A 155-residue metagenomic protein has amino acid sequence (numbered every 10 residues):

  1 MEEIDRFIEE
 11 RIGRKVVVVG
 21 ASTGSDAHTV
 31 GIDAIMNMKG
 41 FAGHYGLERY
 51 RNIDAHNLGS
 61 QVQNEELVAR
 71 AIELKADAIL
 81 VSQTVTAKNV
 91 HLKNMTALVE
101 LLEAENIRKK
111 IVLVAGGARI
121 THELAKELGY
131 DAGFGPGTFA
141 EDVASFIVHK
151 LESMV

Functional and structural regions predicted by a protein language model:
M1-I12: Short N-terminal or domain-adjacent regulatory/targeting segments
R11-R14, R108: Short, flexible coil/linker segments at domain boundaries that flank nucleotide/cofactor-interacting
V16-V18: Conserved hydrophobic helix-helix packing surfaces used for dimerization/oligomerization
G24-A27: Short, surface-exposed ligand-recognition loops at beta-strand->loop->(often short) alpha-helix junctions that present
T29-M36, F41, Y45-Y130, G137-S145: Cofactor-cradling patches in redox/metallo enzymes
E141-V155: A charged, well-structured terminal subsegment
